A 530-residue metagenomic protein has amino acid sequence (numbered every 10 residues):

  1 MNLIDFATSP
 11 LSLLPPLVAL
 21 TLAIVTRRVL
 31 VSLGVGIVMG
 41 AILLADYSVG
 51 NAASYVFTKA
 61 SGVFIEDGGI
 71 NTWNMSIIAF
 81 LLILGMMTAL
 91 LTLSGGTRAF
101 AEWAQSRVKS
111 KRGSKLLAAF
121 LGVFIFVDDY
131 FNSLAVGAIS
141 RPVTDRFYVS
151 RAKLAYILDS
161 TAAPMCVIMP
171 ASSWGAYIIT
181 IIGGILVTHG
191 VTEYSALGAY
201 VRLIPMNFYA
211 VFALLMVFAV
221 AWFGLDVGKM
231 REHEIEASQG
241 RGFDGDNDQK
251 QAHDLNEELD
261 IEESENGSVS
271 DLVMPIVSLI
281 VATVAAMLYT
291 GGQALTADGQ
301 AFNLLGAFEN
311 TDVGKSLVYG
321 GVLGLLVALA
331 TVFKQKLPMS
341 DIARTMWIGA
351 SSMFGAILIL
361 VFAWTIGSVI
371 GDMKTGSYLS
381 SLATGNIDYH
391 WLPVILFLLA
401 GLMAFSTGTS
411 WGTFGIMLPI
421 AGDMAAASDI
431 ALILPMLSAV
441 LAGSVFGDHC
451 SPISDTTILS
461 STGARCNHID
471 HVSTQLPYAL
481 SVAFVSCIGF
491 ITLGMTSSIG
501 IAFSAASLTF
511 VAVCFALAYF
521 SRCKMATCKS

Functional and structural regions predicted by a protein language model:
M1-I4, Y47-G69, A176-M206, F218 (+3 more regions): Inter-helical loop and helix-membrane interface segments of multi-pass membrane transporters/permeases
N2-I83, A99, W103, R107 (+3 more regions): Hydrophobic transmembrane alpha-helices of multi-pass solute/ion transporters
P15-V25, G36-L43, F80-A89, L121-I125 (+11 more regions): Hydrophobic core segments of alpha-helical transmembrane domains in multi-pass membrane transport and ion-translocation
V49-A155, K336-S428: Membrane-embedded alpha-helical segments and adjacent helix-loop junctions characteristic of multi-pass solute
G96, L186, G190-V191, D226 (+5 more regions): Transmembrane helix-loop junctions in multi-pass membrane proteins
A104-E193, L197, S406-F446, T456-V472 (+1 more regions): Hydrophobic transmembrane alpha-helices that form the pore/transport pathway of multi-pass ion and small-solute
V143-G242, D260-S270, T457-C514: Membrane-core helix-loop-helix motifs of multi-pass transport proteins
G198, A213-N310, L326-I342, G463 (+2 more regions): Long, contiguous bundles of hydrophobic transmembrane helices that form the permeation core of multi-pass
